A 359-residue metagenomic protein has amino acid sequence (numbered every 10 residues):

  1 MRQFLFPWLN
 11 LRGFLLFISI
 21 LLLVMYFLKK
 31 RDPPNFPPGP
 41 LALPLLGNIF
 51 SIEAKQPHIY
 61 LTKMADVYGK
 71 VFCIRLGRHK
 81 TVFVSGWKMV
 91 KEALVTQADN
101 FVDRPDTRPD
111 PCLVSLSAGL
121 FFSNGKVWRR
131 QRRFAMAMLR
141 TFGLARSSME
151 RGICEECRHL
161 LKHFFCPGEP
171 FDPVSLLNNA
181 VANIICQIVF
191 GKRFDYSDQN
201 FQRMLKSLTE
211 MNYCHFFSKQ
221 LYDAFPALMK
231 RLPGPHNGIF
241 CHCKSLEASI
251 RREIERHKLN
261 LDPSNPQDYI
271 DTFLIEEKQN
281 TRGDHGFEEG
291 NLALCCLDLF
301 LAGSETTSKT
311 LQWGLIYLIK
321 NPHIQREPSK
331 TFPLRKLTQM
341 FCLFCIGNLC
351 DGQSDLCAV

Functional and structural regions predicted by a protein language model:
M1-L28, K88-T107: N-terminal membrane/targeting module of cytochrome P450s
R2-I20, R75-V82, G143-E155, F165-Q187 (+5 more regions): Cytochrome P450
L22-P37, P322-Q325: Transmembrane-helix exit/juxtamembrane "anchor" motif
P33-I52, P57-M149, D172-P173, L177-Q187 (+1 more regions): Cytochrome P450 substrate-recognition site 1
I49-G69, A248, L334-V359: Conserved cytochrome P450 K-helix E-x-x-R motif and the immediately C-terminal K′/meander segment
V84-W87, L160, I188-V189, E253-I254 (+2 more regions): Hydrophobic, repeat-rich solenoid/adaptor surfaces of innate immune receptors and signaling proteins
R140-L144, Y213, F217, C241-L311 (+1 more regions): Conserved cytochrome P450 catalytic core segment spanning the I/J/K helices
T306-I324, S329: Cytochrome P450 catalytic-core helices
